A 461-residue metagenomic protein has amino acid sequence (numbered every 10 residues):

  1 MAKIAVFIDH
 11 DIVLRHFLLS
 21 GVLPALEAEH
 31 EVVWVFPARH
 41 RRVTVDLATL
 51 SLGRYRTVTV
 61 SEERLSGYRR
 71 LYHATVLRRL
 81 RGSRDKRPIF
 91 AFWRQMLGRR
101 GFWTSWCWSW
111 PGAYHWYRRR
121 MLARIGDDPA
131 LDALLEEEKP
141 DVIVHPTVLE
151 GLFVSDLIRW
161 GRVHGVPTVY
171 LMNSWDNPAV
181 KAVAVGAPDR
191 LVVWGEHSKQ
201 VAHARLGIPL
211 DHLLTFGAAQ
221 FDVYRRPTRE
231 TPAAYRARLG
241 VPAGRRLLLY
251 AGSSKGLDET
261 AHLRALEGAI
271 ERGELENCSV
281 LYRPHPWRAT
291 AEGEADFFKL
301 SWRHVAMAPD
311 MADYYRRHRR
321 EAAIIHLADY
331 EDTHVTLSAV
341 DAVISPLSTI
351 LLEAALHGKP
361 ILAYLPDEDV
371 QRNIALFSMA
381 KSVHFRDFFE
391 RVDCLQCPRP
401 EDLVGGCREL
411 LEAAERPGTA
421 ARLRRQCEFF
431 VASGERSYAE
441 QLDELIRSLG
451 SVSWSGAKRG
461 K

Functional and structural regions predicted by a protein language model:
A5, D132-G151, V340-P346: Short N-terminal targeting/anchoring amphipathic segment
F7-S20, V148-G151, G256-T260: A short, glycine/small-residue-rich beta-strand->loop->alpha-helix junction that serves as a flexible
L18-L19, P24, F221-R316, C397: Conserved catalytic-core segment of nucleotide-activated headgroup transferases in glycan assembly
V33-D132, E136-E137, T290, D296-F297 (+1 more regions): Conserved N-terminal ligand/cofactor-binding loop architecture of enzyme catalytic domains
R119-L122, G126-P129, P146-L152, I158-P232: Active-site-proximal region of nucleotide-activated glycan assembly enzymes, centered on histidine/acidic-rich loops
L135, A291-L352, H357: Donor nucleotide-activated moiety binding/catalytic core segment of transferases that use nucleotide-activated donors
V185-P188, L210, T215, T349-F430: Catalytic binding pocket for nucleotide-activated donors in carbohydrate/polymer assembly enzymes
S433-K461: C-terminal alpha-helical cap of glycosyltransferases
